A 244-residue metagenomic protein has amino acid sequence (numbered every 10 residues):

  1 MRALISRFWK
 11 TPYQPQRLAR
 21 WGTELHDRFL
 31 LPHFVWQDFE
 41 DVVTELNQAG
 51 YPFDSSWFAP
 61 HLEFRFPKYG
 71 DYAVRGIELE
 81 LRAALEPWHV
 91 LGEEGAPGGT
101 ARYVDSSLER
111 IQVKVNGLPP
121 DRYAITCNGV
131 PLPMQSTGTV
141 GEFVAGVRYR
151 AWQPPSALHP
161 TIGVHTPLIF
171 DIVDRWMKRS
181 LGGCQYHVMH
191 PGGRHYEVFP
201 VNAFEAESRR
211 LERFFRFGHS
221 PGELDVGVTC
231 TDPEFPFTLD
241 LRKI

Functional and structural regions predicted by a protein language model:
M1-I244: C-terminal accessory/tail domains of diverse enzymes
